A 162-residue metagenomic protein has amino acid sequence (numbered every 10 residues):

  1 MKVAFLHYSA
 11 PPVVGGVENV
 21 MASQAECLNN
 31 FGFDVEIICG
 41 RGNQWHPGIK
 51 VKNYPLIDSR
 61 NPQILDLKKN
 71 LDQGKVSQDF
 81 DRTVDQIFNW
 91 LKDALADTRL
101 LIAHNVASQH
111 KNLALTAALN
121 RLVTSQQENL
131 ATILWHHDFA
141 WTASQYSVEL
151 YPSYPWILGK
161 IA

Functional and structural regions predicted by a protein language model:
M1-A162: Catalytic cores of nucleotide-sugar-dependent glycosyltransferases that transfer UDP/GDP/TDP-activated
